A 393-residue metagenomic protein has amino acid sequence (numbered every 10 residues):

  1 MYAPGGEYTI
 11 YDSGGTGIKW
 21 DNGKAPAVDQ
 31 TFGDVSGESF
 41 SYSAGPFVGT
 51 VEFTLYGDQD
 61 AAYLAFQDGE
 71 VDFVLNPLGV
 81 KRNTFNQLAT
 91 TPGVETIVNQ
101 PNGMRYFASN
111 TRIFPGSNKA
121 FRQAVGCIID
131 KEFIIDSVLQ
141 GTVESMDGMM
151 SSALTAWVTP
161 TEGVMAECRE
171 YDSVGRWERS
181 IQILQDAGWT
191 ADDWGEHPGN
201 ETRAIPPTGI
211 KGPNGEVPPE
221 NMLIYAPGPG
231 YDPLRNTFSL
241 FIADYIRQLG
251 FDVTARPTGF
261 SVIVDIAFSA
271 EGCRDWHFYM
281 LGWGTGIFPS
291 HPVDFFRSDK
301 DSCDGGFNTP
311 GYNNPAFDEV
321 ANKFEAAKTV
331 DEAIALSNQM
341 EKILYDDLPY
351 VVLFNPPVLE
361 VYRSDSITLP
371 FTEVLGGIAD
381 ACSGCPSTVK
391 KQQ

Functional and structural regions predicted by a protein language model:
M1-Y42, S117-R247, N313, Q339 (+1 more regions): Append "and occasionally in soluble cytosolic enzymes with long acidic Gly/Pro-rich linkers
P26, S39-S41, T54-I113, A124 (+3 more regions): Extracellular/periplasmic solute-recognition and catalytic clefts
F47-G49, R105, L249, P349: Envelope-exposed proteins and targeting segments
V48-T54, P218-P229, V253, H277: Short, well-ordered beta-strand elements
V51-G57, V98, V253-G259: Short beta-strand-to-loop elements that line the ligand-binding cleft of bilobed periplasmic-binding protein-like
D60-V71, K119-A120, N236, L240-L249 (+1 more regions): Short helices/loops that flank or line small-molecule/ion binding pockets
V74-N76, T190-W194, Q248-I263: Short, well-structured beta-strand/strand-turn elements
I97-V98, M104-R105, I128-V164, E178-Q182 (+3 more regions): Detector for C-terminal structural segments
